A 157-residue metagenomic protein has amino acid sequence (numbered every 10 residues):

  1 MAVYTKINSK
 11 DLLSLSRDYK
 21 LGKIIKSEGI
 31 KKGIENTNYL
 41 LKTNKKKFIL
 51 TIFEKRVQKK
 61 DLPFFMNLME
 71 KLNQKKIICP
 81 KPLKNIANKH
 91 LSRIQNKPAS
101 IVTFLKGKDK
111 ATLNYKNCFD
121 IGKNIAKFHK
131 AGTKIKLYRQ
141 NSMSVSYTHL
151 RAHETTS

Functional and structural regions predicted by a protein language model:
M1-E28, A111-Q140: Solvent-exposed, charged interface segments at domain starts and junctions
M1-K84: Conserved NTP-binding catalytic cores of kinases and kinase-like/nucleotidyltransferase enzymes across multiple kinase
K32, N88-K89, S144: Short secondary-structure capping/turn micro-motifs that flank functional sites
I34, K106, T155: A generic "binding-loop/recognition-motif" signal
K46-K136: ATP-binding pocket architecture of kinase catalytic cores
N141-Y147: Short proline/glycine- and basic residue-enriched helix-capping loop/turn segments at helix->loop/beta transitions
H149-S157: Single conserved hydrophobic/aromatic residue that forms the stacking wall/gate of nucleotide- or nucleobase-binding
